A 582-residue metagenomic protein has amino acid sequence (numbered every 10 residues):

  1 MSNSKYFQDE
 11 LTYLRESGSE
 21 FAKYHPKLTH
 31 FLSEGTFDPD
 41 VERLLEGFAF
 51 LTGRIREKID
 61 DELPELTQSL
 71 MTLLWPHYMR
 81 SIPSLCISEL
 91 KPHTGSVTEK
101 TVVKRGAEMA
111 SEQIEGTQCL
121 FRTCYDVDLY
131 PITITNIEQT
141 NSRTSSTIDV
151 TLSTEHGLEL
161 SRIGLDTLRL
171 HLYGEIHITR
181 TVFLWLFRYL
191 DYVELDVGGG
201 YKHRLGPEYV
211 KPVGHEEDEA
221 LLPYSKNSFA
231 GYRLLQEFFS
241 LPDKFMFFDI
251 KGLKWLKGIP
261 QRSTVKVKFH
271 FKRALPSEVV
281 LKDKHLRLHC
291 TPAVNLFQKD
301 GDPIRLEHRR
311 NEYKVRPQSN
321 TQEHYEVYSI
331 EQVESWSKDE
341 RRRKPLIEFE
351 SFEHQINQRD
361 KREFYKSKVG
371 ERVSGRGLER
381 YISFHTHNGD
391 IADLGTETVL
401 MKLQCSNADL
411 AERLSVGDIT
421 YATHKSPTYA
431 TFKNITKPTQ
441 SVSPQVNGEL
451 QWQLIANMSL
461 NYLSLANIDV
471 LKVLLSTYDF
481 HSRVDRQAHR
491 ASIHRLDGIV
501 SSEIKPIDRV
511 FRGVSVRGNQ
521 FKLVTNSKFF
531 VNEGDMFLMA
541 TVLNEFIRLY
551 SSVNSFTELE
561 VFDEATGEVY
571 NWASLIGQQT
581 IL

Functional and structural regions predicted by a protein language model:
M1, D9, Y13, A49-I59 (+10 more regions): Short linear motifs embedded in intrinsically disordered, proline/glycine-rich low-complexity segments
M1-A22, L32, V210, H215-I259 (+3 more regions): Mixed-charge (acidic/basic) macromolecular-recognition segments
M1-Y201, L205-G214: Extended assembly-interface regions of large multimeric machines
K27, S337-L582: C-terminal domain/tail detector
D40-V41, F48, T52-I59, H77 (+6 more regions): Extracellular ectodomain segments of secreted/surface proteins
S84-C86, T144-I148, G164-D166, Y189 (+3 more regions): Residues at beta-strand starts and edge strands
A107-A110, R262-K272, E397-Q404: Short, aromatic- and glycine-rich surface loops/edge beta-strands on solvent-exposed regions
E155-K361: Short, low-complexity Pro/Thr/Gly
